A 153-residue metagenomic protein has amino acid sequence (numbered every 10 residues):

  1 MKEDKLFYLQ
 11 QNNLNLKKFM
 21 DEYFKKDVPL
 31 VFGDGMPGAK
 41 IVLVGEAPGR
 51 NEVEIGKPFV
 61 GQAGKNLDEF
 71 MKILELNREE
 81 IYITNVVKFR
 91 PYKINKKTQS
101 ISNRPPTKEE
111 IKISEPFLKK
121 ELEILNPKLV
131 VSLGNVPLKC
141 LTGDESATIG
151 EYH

Functional and structural regions predicted by a protein language model:
M1-H153: A polyanion-binding, active-site-adjacent surface
